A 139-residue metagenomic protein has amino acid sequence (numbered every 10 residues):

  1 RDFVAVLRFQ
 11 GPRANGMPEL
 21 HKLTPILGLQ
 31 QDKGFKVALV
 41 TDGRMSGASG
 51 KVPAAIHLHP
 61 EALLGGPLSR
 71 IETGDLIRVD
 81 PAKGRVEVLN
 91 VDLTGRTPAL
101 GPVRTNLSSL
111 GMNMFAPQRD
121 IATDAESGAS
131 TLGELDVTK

Functional and structural regions predicted by a protein language model:
R1-K139: Feature captures the catalytic cores and cofactor-binding loops of soluble hydro-lyases/lyases that act on carboxylate
